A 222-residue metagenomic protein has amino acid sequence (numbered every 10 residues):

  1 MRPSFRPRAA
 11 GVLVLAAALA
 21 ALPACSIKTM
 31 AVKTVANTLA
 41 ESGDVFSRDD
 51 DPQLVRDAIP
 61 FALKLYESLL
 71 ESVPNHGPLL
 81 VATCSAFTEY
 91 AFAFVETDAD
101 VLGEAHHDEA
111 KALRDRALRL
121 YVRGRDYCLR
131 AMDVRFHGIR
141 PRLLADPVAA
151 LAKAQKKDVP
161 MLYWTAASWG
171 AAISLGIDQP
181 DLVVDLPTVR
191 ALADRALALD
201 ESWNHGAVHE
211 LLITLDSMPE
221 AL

Functional and structural regions predicted by a protein language model:
M1-P7: N-terminal secretory signal peptides that target proteins for export/translocation
G11-L22: Bacterial N-terminal signal peptides
A21-F46: Bacterial Sec signal peptide processing site at the extreme N-terminus
N37-S68, S72-N75, A86-R195, A207-L222: Short coil/linker segments at helix-helix boundaries
A196-D200: Ligand-binding pocket scaffold of soluble enzyme catalytic domains
W203-N204: Charged, well-structured binding/catalytic surfaces in domain cores that contact anionic ligands
